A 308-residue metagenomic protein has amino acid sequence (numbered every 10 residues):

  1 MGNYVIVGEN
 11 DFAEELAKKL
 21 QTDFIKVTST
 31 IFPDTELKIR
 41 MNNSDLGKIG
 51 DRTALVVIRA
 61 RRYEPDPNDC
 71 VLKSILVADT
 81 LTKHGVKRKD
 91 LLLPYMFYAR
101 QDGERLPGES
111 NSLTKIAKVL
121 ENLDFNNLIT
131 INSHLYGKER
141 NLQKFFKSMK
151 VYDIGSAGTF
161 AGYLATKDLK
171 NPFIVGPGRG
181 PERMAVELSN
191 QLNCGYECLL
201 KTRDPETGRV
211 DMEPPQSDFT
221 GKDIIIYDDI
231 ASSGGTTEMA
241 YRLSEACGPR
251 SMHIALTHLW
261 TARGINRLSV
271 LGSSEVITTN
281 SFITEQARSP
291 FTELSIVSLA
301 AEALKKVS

Functional and structural regions predicted by a protein language model:
M1-S308: PRPP-associated nucleotide enzymes
